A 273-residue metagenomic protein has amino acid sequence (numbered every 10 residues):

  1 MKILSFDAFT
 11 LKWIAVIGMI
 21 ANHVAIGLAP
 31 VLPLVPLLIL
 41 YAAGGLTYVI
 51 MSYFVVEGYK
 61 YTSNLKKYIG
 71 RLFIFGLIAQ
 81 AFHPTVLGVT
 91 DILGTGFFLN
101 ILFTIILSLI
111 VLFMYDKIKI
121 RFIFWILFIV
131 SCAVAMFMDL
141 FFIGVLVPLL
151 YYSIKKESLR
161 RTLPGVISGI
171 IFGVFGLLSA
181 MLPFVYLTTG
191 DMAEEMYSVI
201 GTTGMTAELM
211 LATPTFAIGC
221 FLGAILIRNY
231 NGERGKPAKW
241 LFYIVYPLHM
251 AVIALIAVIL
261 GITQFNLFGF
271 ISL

Functional and structural regions predicted by a protein language model:
M1-L273: Alpha-helical transmembrane segments and their immediate juxtamembrane cytosolic regions
